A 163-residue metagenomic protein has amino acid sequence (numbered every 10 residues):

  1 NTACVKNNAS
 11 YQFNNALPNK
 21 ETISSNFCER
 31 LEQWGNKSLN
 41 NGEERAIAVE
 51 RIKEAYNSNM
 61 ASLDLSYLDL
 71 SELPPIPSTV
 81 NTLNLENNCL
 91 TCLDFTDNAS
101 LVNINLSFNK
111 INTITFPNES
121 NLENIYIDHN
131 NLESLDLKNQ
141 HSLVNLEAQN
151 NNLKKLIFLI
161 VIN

Functional and structural regions predicted by a protein language model:
N1-T82: N-terminal capping/linker segments that flank leucine-rich repeat
A61-L63, L83-L85, I104-L106, I125-I127 (+1 more regions): Conserved hydrophobic beta-strand positions in leucine-rich repeat
Y67, N87, D97, N118 (+3 more regions): Residues on the solvent-exposed faces and adjacent turns of beta-rich solenoids used to engage binding targets
L73-I76, L93, I114, L135 (+1 more regions): Canonical leucine-rich repeat
I76-V80, N98-L101, N118-L122, Q140-L143 (+1 more regions): Leucine-rich repeat
A148-K155, I160-N163: Short, intrinsically disordered, charge-balanced linker/junction segments flanking boundaries in proteins
